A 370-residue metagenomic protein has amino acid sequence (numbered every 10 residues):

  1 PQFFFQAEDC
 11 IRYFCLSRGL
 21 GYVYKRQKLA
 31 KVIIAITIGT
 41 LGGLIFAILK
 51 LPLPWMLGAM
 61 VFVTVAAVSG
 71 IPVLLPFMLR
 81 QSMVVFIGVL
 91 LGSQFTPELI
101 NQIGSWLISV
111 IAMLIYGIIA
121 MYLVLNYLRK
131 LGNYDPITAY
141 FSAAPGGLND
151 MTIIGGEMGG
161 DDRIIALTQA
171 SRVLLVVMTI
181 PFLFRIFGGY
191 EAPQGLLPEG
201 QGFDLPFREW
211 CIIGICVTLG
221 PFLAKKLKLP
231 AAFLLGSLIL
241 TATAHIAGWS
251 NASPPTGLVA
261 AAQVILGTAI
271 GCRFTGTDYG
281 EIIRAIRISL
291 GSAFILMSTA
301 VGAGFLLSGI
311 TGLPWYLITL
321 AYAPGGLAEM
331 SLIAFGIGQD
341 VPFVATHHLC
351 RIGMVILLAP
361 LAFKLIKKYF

Functional and structural regions predicted by a protein language model:
P1-Y24: Single conserved hydrophobic/aromatic residue that forms the stacking wall/gate of nucleotide- or nucleobase-binding
K31-I38, F95-N126, W210, A260-A261 (+1 more regions): Entry/N-cap segments of selected transmembrane alpha helices and their immediately preceding amphipathic helices
I36, T40, I45, M178 (+1 more regions): Core mid-bundle transmembrane helix pairs that form the ion/substrate translocation pathway in diverse multi-pass
M60-S105, L240-A247, T256-I282: Hydrophobic transmembrane alpha-helices of secondary-active transporters and Na+-translocating membrane complexes
T96-S105, I186-D204, G248-T256, G280 (+1 more regions): Membrane-interface helix termini and inter-helical loops of multi-pass transporters
L131-S171, L313-H347: Alpha-helical membrane segments and immediately flanking helix-loop junctions that form or couple to the substrate/ion
P145-M151, I165-G188, T299, L327-A328 (+1 more regions): Membrane-embedded alpha-helical segments of transport systems, primarily multispan ion/solute transporters
A293-F370: C-terminal transmembrane helix pair
